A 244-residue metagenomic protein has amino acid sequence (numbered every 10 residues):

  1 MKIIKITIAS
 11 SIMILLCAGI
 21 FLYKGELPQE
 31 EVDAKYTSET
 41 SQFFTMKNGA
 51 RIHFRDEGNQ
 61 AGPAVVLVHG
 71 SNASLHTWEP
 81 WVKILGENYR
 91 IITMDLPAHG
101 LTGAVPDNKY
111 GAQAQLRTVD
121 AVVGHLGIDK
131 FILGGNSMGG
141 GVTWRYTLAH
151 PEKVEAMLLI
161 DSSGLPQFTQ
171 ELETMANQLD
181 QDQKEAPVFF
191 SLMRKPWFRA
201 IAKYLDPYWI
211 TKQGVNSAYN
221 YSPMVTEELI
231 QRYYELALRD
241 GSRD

Functional and structural regions predicted by a protein language model:
M1-P63, N88-Y89, D129: Alpha/beta-hydrolase fold catalytic core
T37-T40, T45-K47, R51, S74 (+3 more regions): Catalytic domains that recognize anionic headgroups
T45-G49, R55-E57, L96-M138, V142: Active-site loop/oxyanion-hole signature of alpha/beta-hydrolase fold enzymes
A50, D56-L101: Conserved HGGG/HGGXW glycine-rich cap/lid loop of the alpha/beta-hydrolase fold
T77-E79, T102-N108, F168-Q170: Conserved catalytic-core motifs of eukaryotic protein kinase domains, centered on the activation segment
E79, D120, W144-L148: Short, hydrophobic alpha-helix immediately C-terminal to the catalytic nucleophile
I84, N88, H125-M175: Conserved hydrolase catalytic core segment
K153, L158-D244: Flexible "cap/lid" subdomain of the alpha/beta-hydrolase fold that forms the substrate-access gate
